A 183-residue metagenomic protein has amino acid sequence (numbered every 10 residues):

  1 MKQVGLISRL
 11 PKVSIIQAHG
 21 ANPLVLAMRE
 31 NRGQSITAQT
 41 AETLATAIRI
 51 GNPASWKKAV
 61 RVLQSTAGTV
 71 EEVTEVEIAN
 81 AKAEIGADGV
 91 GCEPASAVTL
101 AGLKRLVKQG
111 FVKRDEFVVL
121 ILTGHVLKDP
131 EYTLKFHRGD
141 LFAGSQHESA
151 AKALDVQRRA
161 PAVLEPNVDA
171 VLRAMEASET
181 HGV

Functional and structural regions predicted by a protein language model:
M1-L10, S14-C92, F136-V183: Active-site/ligand-binding loops adjacent to catalytic centers
E75-E131: Claisen-condensing/thiolase-fold acyl-transfer catalytic domains that form or cleave C-C bonds in fatty acid
